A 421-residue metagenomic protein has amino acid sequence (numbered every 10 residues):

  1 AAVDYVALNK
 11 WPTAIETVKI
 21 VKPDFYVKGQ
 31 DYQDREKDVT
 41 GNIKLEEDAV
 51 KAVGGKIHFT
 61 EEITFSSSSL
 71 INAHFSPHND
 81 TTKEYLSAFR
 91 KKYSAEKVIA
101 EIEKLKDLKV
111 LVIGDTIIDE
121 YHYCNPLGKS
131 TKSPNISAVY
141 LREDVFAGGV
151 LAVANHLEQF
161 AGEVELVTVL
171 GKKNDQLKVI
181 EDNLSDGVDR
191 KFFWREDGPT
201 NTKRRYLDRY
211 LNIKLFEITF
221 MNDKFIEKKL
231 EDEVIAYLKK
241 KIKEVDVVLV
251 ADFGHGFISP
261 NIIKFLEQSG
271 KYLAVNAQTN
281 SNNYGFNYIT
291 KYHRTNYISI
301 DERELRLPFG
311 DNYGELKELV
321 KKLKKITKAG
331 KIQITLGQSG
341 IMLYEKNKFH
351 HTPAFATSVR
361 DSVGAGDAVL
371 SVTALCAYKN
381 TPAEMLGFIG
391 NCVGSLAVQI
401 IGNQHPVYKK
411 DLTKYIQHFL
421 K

Functional and structural regions predicted by a protein language model:
A1-K91, K421: Nucleotidyltransferase catalytic core that binds NTPs
Y32-K44, C124, G128, H255-P260 (+1 more regions): Glycine/threonine-rich flexible loop motifs
Y85-E165, P353, T357-R360: Glycine-rich phosphate/adenosyl-contacting loop at the front of the ribokinase-like
N135-N201, K414-Q417: Substrate-binding N-lobe of the ribokinase-like
F192-G198, K203-I242: Conserved phosphate-binding/catalytic loop of the ribokinase/pfkB sugar-kinase fold
V245-F257: Short acidic, glycine-rich surface-loop motifs adjacent to enzyme active sites
V247, P260-F349: Conserved phosphate/ATP/ADP-binding segment of small-molecule kinases
G330, F355-F419: Conserved post-catalytic alpha-helical subdomain immediately downstream of the catalytic base and nucleotide-binding
